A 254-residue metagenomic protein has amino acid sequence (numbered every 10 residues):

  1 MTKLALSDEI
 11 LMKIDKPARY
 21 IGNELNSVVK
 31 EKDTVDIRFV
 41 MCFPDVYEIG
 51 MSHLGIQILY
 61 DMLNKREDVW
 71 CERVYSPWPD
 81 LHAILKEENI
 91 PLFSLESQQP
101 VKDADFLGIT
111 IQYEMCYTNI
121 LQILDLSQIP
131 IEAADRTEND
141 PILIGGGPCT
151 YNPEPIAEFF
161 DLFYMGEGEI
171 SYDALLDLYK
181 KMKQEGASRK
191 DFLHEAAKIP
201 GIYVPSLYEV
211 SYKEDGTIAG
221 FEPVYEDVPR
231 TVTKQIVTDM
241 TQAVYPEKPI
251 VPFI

Functional and structural regions predicted by a protein language model:
M1-P17, R66: Helix-enriched interaction subdomains in cytosolic or periplasmic regions, typified by TIR/SEFIR signaling/NADase cores
I10-V40, Y47-E48, G216-I254: N-terminal [4Fe-4S]-dependent radical SAM core
N26-V29, L59-Y60, E96: Short secondary-structure capping/turn segments at boundaries of alpha-helices and beta-strands
T34-D36, C42-F43, M51, A197 (+2 more regions): A short N-terminal interaction module
I37-F39, D45, G50-R66, I111-C116 (+2 more regions): General detector of N-terminal leader/presequence modules that precede the first folded domain
F39, P44, G50-M62, R66-L85 (+2 more regions): Low-complexity, highly charged intrinsically disordered N-terminal segments that act as targeting/localization
S76-Y225: Glycine-rich beta-alpha loop elements in corrinoid/cobalamin-binding modules across cobalamin-dependent enzymes
